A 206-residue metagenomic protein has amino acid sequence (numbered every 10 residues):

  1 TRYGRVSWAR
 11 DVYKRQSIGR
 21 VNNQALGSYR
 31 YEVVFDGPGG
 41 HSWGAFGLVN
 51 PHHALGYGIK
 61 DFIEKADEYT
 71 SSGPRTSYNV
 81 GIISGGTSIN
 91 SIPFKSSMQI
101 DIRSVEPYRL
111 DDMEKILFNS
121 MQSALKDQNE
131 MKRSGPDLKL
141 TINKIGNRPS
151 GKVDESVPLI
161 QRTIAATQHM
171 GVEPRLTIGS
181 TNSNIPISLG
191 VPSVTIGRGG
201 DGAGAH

Functional and structural regions predicted by a protein language model:
T1-A9, Y13: Single conserved hydrophobic/aromatic residue that forms the stacking wall/gate of nucleotide- or nucleobase-binding
R5-S7, L26-R30: A glycine- and small-aliphatic-rich helix-loop capping segment at beta-alpha/alpha-beta transitions that lines
V12, A25-L26: A short, sequence-level motif marking secondary-structure junctions
R15-Q16, G199: Short, ordered loop/turn segments at secondary-structure junctions
S17-A25, W43-V49: Active-site-adjacent substrate-recognition loops and nearby beta-strands within hydrolase catalytic domains
N23, R30, G40, H52-H206: Metal-dependent amide/peptide-bond hydrolase catalytic core, centered on the "pita-bread" metallohydrolase fold
V34: Conserved short histidine dyad/triad with adjacent acidic residue
